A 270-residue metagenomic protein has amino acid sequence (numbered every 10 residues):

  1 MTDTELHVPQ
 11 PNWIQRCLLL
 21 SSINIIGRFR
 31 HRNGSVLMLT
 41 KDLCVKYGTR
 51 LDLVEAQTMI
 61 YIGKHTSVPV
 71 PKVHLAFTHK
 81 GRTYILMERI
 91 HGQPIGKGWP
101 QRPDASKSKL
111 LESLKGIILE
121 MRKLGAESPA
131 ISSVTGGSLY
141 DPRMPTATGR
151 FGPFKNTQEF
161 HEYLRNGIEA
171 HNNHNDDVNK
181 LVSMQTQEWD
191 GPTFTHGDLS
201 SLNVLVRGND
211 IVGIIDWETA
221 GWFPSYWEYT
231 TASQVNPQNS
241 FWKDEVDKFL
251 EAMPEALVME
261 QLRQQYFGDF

Functional and structural regions predicted by a protein language model:
M1-I25: Juxta-kinase regulatory segment immediately upstream of eukaryotic protein kinase catalytic domains
L6-P9, L18-L19, N203-L205, S240 (+1 more regions): C-terminal helix/juxtamembrane-tail motif
I23-G149, F154: ATP-binding pocket architecture of kinase catalytic cores
L43, K64, L86-M87, S113 (+6 more regions): Surface/interface recognition patches
G48-D52, K80, P103, K107-L110 (+6 more regions): Aromatic-acidic/polar surface patches that form glycan- and anion
V54-E55, H91, L110-I117, H174 (+4 more regions): Alpha-helical interaction elements in eukaryotic regulators
I117, L124-Q185, T193, A232-L250: Active-site catalytic-loop/activation-segment of kinase and kinase-like phosphoryl-transfer enzymes
T157, W189-F194, S200, R207-A256: Active-site Asp-x-Gly
